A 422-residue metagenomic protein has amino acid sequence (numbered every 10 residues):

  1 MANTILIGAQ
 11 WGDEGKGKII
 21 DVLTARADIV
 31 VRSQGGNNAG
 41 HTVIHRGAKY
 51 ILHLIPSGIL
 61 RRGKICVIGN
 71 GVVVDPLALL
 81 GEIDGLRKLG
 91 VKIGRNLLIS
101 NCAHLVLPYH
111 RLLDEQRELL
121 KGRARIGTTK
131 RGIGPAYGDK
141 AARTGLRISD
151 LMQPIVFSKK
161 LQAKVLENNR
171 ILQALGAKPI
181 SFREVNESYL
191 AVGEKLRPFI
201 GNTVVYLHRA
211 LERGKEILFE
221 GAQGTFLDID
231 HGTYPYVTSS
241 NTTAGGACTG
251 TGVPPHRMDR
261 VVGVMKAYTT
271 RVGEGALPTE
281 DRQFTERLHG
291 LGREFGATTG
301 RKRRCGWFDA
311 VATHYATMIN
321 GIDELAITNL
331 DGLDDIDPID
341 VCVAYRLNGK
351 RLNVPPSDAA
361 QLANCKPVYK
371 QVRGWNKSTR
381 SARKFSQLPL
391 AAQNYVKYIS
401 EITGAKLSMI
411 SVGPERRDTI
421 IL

Functional and structural regions predicted by a protein language model:
M1-L422: Non-transmembrane, aqueous-exposed alpha-helical and coiled segments at domain scale
